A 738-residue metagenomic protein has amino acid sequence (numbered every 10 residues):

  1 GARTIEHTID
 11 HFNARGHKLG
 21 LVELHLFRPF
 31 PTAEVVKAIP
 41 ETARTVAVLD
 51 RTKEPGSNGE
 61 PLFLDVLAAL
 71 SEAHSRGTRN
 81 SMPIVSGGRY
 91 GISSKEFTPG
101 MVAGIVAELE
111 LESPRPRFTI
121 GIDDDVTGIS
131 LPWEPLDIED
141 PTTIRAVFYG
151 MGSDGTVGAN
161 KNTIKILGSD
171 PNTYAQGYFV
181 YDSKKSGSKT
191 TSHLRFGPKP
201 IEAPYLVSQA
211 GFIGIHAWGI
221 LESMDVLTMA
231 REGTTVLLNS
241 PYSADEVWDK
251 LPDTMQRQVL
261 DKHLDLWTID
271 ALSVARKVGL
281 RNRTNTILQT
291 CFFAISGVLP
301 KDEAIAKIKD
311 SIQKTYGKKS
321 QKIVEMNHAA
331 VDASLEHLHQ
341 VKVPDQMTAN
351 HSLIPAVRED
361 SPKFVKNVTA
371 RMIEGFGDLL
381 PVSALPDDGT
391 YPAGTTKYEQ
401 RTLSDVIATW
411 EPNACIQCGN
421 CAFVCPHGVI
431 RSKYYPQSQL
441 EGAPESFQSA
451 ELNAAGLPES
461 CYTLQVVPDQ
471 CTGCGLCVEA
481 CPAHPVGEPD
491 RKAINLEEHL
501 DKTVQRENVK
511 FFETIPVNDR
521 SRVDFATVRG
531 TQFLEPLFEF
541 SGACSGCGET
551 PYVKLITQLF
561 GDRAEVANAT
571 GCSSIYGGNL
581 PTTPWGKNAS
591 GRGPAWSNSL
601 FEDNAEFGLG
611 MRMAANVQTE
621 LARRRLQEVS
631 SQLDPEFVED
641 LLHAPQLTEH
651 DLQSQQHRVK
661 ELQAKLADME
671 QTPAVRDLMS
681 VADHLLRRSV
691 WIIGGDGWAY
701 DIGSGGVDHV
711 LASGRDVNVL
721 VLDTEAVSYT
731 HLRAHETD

Functional and structural regions predicted by a protein language model:
G1-R15, F30-V35: Redox- and metal-dependent alpha/beta enzyme cores, enriched for Fe-S-associated oxidoreductases and cofactor-handling
H7-G20, I166-N172: Short helix-loop-beta junction
P29-A33, T42-T45, L49-E60, T142-G152 (+2 more regions): Active-site cofactor/cluster-binding pocket
T32, G128-R231, N420, E549-L555 (+3 more regions): Thiamine diphosphate
I84, S94-W133, M326-T348: Structural signature of the thiamine diphosphate
A304, I308, G317-C471, V478-W691 (+2 more regions): Ferredoxin-type iron-sulfur electron-transfer modules and their immediate structural context
T730-T737: Conserved small/polar residues in nucleotide/adenosyl-binding loops
